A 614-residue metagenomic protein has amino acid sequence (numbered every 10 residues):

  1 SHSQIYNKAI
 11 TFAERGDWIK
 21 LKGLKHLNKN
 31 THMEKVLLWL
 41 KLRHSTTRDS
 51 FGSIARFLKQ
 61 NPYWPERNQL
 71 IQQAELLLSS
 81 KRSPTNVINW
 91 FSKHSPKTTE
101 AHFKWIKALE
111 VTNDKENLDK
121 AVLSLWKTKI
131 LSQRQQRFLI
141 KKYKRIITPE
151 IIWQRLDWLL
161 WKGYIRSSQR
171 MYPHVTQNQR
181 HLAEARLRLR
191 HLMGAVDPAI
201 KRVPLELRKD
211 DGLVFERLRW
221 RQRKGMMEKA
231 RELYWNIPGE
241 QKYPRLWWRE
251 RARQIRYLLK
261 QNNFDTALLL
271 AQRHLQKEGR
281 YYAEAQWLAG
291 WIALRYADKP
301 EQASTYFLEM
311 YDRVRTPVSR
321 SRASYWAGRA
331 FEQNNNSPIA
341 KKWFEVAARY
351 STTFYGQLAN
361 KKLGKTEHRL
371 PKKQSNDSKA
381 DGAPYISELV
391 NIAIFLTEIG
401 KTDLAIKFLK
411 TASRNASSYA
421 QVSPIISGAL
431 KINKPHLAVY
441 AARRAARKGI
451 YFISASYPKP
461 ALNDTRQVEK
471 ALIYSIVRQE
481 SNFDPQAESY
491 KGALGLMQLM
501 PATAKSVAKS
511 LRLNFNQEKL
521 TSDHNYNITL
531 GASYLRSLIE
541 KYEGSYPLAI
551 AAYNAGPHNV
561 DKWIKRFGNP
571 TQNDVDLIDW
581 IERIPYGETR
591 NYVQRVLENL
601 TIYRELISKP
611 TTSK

Functional and structural regions predicted by a protein language model:
S1-L40, R369-L389, E398: N-terminal leader/linker segments that initiate helical-solenoid repeat arrays
Q4, L37, L70, A101 (+10 more regions): The tetratricopeptide repeat
K8, L38-K41, A74, W105 (+9 more regions): Structural register within alpha-helical repeat arrays
F12, S45, L78, L109 (+9 more regions): Residue at a conserved register position within TPR or TPR-like alpha-solenoid repeats
R15, H44, R48, L77 (+10 more regions): Structural motif corresponding to the intra-repeat A-B loop/turn of tetratricopeptide repeats
I19-K20, D49, S53, E66-Q69 (+12 more regions): Alpha-helical positions within canonical tetratricopeptide repeat
K22-H32, R43-T46, A55-P65, L76-S79 (+15 more regions): Solenoid-like repeat scaffolds
N30-H32, W39, I54-N61, K201 (+11 more regions): Catalytic glycan-binding domains that act on GlcNAc-containing polysaccharides
